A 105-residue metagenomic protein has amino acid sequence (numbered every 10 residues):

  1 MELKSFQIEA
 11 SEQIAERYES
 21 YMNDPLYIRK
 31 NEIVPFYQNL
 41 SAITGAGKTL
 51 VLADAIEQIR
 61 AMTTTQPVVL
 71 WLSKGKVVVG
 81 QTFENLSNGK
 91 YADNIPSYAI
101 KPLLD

Functional and structural regions predicted by a protein language model:
M1-D105: RecA-like P-loop NTPase motor core of helicase/translocase proteins
